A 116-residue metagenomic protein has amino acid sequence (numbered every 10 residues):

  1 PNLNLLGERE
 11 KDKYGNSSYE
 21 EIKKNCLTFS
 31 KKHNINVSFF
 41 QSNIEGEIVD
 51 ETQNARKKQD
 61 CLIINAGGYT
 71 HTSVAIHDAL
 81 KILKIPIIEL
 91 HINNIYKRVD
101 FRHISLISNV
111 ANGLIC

Functional and structural regions predicted by a protein language model:
P1-H33: Glycine-rich phosphate/diphosphate-binding loop of Rossmann-like nucleotide-binding domains
P1-L3, G67-T70, N93-I95: Short glycine-rich anion-binding loops that position phosphate/pyrophosphate groups of nucleotides and phosphorylated
E8, Y69-A75: Glycine/threonine-rich flexible loop motifs
E20, T28, S38-F39, I88 (+1 more regions): Short, glycine-/small-residue-rich phosphate/pyrophosphate-handling segment
N36-G46: Short beta->alpha junction loops
E47-E51: Short acidic active-site motifs
A55-L62: Short acidic/histidine-rich motifs immediately flanking catalytic phosphotransfer sites in two-component signaling
S73-K84: Short Gly/Thr/Asp-enriched flexible loops that form oxyanion-binding sites at enzyme active sites
